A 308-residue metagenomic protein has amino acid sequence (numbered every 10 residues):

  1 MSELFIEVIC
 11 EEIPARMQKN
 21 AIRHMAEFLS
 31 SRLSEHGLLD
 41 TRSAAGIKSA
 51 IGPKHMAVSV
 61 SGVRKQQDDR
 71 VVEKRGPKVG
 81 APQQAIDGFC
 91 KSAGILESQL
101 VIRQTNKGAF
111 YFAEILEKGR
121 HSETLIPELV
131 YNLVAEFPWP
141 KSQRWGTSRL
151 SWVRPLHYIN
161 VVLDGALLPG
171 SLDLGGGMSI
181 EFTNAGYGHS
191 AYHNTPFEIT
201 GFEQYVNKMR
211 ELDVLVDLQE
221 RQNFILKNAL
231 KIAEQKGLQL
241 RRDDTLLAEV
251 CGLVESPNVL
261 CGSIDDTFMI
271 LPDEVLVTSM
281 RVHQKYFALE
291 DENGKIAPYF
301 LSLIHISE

Functional and structural regions predicted by a protein language model:
M1-K285, E290-G294: Long, basic N-terminal domains or extensions that often function in RNA/ssDNA interaction or organelle/cellular
F5, A297-S302: Short hydrophobic beta-strand segments that form the core of ligand-binding sensory/regulatory domains
I304-E308: Residue-level detector of conserved catalytic or cofactor/ligand-binding positions in enzyme active sites
